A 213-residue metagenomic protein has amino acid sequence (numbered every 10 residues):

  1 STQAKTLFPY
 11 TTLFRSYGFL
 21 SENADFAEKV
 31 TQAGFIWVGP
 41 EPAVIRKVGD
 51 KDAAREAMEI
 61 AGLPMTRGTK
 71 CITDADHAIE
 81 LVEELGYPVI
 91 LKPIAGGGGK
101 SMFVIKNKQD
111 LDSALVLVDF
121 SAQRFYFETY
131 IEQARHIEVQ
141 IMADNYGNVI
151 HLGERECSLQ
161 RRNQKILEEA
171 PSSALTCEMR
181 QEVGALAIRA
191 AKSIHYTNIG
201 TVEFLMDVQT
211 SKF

Functional and structural regions predicted by a protein language model:
S1-T12: Single conserved hydrophobic/aromatic residue that forms the stacking wall/gate of nucleotide- or nucleobase-binding
T11-V202, M206-F213: N-terminal beta-alpha lobe that positions the nucleotide/phosphoryl donor in ATP/NTP-coupled carboxylate activation
